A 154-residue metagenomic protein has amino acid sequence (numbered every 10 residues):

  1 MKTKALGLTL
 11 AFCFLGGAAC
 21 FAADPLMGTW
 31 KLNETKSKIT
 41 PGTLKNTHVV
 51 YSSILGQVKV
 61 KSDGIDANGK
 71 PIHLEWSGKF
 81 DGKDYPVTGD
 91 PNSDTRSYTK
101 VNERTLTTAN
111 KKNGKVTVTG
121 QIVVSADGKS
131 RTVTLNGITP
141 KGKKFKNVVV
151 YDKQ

Functional and structural regions predicted by a protein language model:
M1-L10: Bacterial N-terminal signal peptides that target proteins for export
T9-G17: Bacterial N-terminal signal peptides
F21-Q154: Hydrophobic small-molecule pocket/channel-lining residues, especially in calycin-type beta-barrels
